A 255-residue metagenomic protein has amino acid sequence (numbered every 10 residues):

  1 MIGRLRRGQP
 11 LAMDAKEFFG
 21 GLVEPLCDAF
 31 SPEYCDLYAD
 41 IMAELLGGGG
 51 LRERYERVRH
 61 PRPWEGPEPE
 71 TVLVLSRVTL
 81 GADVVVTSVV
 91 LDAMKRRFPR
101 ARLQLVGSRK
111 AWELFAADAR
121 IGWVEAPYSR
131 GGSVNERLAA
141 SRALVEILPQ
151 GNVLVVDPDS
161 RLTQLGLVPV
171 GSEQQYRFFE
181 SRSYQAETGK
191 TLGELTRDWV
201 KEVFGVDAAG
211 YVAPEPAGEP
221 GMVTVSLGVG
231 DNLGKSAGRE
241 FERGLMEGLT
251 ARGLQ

Functional and structural regions predicted by a protein language model:
M1-Q255: Catalytic machinery of carbohydrate-active enzymes, primarily nucleotide-sugar-dependent glycosyltransferases
